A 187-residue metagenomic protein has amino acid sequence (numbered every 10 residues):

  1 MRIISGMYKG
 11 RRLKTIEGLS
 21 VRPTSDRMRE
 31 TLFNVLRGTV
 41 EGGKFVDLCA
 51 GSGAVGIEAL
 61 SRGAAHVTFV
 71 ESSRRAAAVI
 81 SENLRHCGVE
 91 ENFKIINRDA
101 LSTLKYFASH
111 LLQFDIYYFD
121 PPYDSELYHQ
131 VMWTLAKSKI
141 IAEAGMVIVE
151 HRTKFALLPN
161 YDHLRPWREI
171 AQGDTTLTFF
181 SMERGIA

Functional and structural regions predicted by a protein language model:
M1-A187: Class I S-adenosyl-L-methionine-dependent methyltransferase catalytic core
